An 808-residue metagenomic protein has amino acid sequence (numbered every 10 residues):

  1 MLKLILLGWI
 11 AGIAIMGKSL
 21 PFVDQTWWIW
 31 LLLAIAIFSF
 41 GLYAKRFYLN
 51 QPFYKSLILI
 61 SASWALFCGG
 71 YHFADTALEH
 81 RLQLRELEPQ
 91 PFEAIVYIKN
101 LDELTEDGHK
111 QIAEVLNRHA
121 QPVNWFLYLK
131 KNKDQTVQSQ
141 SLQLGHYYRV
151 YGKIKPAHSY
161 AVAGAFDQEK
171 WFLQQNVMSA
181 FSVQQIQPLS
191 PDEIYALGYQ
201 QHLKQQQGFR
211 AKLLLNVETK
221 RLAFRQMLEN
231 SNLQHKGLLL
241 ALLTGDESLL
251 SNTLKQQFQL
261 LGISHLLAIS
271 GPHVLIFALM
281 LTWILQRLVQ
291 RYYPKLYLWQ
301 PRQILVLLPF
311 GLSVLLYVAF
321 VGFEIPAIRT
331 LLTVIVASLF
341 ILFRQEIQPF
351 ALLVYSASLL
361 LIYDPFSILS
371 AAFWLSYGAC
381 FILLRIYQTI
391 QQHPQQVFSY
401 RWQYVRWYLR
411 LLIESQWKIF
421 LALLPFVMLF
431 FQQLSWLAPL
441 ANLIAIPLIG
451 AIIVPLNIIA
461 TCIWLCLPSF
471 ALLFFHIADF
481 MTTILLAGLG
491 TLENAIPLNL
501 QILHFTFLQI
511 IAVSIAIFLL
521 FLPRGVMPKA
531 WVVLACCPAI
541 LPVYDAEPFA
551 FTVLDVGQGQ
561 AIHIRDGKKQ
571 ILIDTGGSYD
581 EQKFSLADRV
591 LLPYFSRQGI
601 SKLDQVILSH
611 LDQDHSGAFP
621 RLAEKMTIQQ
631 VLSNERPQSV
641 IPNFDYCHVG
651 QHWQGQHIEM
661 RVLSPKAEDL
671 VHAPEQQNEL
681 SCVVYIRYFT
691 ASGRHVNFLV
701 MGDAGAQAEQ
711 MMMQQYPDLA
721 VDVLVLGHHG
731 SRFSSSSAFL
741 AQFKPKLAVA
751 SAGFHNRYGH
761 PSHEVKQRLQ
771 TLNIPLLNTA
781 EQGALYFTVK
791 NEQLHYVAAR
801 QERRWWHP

Functional and structural regions predicted by a protein language model:
M1-K55, I517: Membrane-targeting alpha-helical segments
M1-L20, R302, F340, I458-L472 (+1 more regions): Hydrophobic alpha-helical segments
L4, G12, F181, S251-A438 (+6 more regions): Hydrophobic alpha-helical transmembrane segments in multi-pass membrane proteins
L7, Q174-T333, Q605, H695-G702 (+2 more regions): Aromatic-rich juxtamembrane segments at the membrane interface
W28-A44, S61-G69, L508-F521, L534-I540: Hydrophobic core of alpha-helical transmembrane segments in multi-pass integral membrane proteins
P52-D75, R524-D545: Internal/C-terminal transmembrane anchor helices
Y54, L59, S63-H265, R589-S596 (+6 more regions): Membrane-interface helix/helix-cap signal primarily in integral membrane proteins
I95, H109, R118-Q121, K133-K153 (+4 more regions): Non-globular, low-confidence helical/coil segments that flank catalytic cores
